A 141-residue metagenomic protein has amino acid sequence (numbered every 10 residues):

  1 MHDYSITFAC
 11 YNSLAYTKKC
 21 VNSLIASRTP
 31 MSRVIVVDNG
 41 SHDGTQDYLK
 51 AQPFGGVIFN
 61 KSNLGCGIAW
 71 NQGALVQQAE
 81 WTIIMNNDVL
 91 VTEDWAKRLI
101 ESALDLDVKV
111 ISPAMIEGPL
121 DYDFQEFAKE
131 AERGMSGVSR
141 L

Functional and structural regions predicted by a protein language model:
D3-S5, R33: Cell-envelope/extracellular polymer assembly enzymes that use nucleotide-activated donors
V21-N22, Q46, N71, A79 (+1 more regions): Short alpha-helix within the catalytic core of nucleotide-sugar-dependent glycosyltransferases
N22-M31: Short, acidic, metal-binding catalytic loop of nucleotide-sugar glycosyltransferases
D38-Q46: A conserved acidic beta->alpha catalytic loop
N60-Q77: Glycine-rich, basic loop-to-helix element that forms the pyrophosphate-binding segment of sugar-nucleotide handling
T82: Short aromatic/hydrophobic "clamp" motif used to bind/position activated sugar donors
N86-L90: The conserved acidic donor/metal-binding loop of glycosyltransferases
E93-E132: Conserved donor NDP-sugar-binding/catalytic core segment of glycosyltransferases
